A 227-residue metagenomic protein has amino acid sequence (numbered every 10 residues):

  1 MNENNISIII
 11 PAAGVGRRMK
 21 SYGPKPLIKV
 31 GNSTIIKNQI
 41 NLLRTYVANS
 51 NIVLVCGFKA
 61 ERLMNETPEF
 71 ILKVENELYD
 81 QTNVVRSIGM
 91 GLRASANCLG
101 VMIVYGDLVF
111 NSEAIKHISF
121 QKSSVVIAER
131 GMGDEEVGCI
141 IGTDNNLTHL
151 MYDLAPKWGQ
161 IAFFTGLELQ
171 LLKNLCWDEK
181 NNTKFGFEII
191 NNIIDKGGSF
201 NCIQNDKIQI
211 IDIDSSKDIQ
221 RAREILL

Functional and structural regions predicted by a protein language model:
M1-S21: N-terminal nucleotide-binding beta1-loop-alpha1 segment
M1-S7, S33-G100, E179-N181: Conserved N-terminal catalytic core of the sugar/cofactor nucleotidyltransferase
N2-I6, K157-L227: Conserved alpha/beta core of the MobA/IspD/sugar-nucleotide pyrophosphorylase nucleotidyltransferase superfamily
A12, G31, C56, Y105 (+1 more regions): Short beta-strand/turn micro-motifs composed of small residues that flank or help shape donor/cofactor-binding pockets
Y22-P26: Short alpha-helical oligomerization interface
L63-G138, G142-T143: Conserved beta-loop-beta/alpha segment of the NTase-like Rossmann-fold superfamily that binds/positions NTPs
N111-E188: Conserved core of the sugar-phosphate nucleotidyltransferase
